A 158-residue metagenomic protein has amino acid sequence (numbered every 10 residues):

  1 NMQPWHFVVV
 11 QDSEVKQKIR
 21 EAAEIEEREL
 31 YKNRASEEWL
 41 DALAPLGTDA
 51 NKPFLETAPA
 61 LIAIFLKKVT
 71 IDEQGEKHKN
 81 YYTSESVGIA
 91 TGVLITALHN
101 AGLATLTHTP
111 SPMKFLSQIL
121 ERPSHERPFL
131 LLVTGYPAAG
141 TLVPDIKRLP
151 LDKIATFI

Functional and structural regions predicted by a protein language model:
N1-T57, I158: N-terminal amphipathic, basic helical "cap/leader" segment at the start of enzyme domains
P45-A50, L116-Q118, T141: Glycine-rich, charged/polar anion/phosphate-binding loops that engage phosphate groups from diverse ligands
D49, L130-I158: C-terminal helix-cap and adjacent tail motif
L61-F65: Active-site-flanking beta-strand signature of metal-NTP-handling nucleotidyl enzymes and homologous cyclase-like
L66, T109-P110, Y136: Short secondary-structure boundary segments
T70-Q74: Short acidic/His/Gly/Ser-rich catalytic and metal-binding motifs that mark active-site loops of diverse hydrolases
E76-I119: Small-aliphatic-rich amphipathic alpha-helix that forms the alpha element of a beta-alpha
L116-F129: Short, electropositive alpha-helical surface patch
